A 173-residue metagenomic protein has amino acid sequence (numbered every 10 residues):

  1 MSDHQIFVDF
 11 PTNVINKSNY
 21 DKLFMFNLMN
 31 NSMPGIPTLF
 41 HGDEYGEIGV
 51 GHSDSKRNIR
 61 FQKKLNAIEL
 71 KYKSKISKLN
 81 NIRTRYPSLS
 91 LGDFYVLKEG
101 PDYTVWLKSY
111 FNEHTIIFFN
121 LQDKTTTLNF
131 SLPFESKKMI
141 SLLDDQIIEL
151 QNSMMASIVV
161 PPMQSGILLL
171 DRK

Functional and structural regions predicted by a protein language model:
M1-K173: Active-site and adjacent substrate-binding regions of carbohydrate-active enzymes
